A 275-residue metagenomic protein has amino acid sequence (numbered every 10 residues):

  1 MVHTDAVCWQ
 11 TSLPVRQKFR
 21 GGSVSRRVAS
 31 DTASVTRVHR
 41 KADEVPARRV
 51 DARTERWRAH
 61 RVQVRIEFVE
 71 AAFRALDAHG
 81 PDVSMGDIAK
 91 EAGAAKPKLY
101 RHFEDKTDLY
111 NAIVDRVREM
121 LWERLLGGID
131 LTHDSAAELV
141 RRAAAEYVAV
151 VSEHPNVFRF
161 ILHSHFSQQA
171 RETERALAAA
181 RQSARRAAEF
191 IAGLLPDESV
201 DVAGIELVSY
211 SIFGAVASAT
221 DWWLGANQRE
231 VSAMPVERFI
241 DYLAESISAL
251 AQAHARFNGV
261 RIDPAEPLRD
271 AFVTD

Functional and structural regions predicted by a protein language model:
V2-T4, C8-E91, D108-N111: Basic, helix-initiating cap at the start of DNA-binding domains
F68-L76, L121, L125, Y147: Short hydrophobic clusters on alpha-helical segments that form packing/core surfaces in small helical domains
L76, Y110-R124, I161, A176-A179 (+1 more regions): Alpha-helical DNA-contacting segments of helix-turn-helix folds
S84-M85, F158-L162, A170, S232-A233 (+1 more regions): Short, hydrophobic secondary-structure boundary micro-motifs
G93-F103: Short hydrophobic/aromatic patch on the recognition helix
A112, G127-N156, V202, I212 (+1 more regions): Hydrophobic alpha-helical connector segments
L125-T132, I161-Q168, T220-Q228: Secondary-structure edge/capping motif, primarily at the C-terminal ends of alpha-helices and the immediately following
A170-P196, E206-D221, R238-A249: Amphipathic alpha-helical packing segments from all-alpha helical-bundle domains
